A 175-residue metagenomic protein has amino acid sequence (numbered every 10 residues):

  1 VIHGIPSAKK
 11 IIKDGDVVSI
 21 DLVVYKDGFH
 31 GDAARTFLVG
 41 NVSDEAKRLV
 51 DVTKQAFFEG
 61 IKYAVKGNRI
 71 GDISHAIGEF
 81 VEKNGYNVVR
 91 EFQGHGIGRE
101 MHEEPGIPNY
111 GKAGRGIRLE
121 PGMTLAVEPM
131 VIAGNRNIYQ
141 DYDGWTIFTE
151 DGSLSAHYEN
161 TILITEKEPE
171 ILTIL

Functional and structural regions predicted by a protein language model:
V1-L175: Active-site neighborhoods and metal-handling regions in enzymes and metal-associated proteins
